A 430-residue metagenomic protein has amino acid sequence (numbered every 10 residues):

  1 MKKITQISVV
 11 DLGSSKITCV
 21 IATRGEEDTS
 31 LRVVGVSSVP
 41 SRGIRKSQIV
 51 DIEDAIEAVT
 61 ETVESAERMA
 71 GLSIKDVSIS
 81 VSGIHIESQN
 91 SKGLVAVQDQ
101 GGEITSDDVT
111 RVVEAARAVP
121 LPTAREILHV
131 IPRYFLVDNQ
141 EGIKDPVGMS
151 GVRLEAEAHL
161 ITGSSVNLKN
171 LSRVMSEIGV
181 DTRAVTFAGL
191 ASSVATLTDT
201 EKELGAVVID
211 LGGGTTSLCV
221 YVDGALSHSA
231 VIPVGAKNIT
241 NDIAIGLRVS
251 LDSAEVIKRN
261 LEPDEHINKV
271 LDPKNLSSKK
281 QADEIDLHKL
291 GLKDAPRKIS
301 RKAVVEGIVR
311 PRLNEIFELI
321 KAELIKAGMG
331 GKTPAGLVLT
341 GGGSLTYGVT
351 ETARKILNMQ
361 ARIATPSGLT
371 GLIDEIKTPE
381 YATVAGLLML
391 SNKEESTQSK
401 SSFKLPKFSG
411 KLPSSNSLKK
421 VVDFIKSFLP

Functional and structural regions predicted by a protein language model:
M1-K16, I21-V208, A225-S227, A236 (+6 more regions): Nucleotide/phosphate-binding catalytic cleft detector across ATP-hydrolyzing and phosphate-transferring enzymes
G163-S164, P263-H266, K332-I356: Glycine-rich phosphate-binding loops at beta-strand->alpha-helix junctions
L204-G246: Glycine-rich phosphate-binding loop of actin/hexokinase-like ATP-binding domains
T215, A282, L319-I320, K332-G336 (+2 more regions): Active-site lining segments that contact anionic ligands and/or coordinate catalytic metals
V220-V222, A230-V231, K289, G341-G343 (+1 more regions): Active-site proximal loops enriched in glycine and acidic residues that flank catalytic Cys/His/Asp and coordinate
N241, A303, G307, P311-E318 (+5 more regions): Feature representing long, continuous alpha-helical segments
L251, E265, R312-G331, Y347 (+2 more regions): Alpha-helix capping/termination and helix-coil
V349-I376, Y381-A382, M389-E394: Catalytic phosphate/nucleotide-handling subdomain of diverse soluble enzymes
